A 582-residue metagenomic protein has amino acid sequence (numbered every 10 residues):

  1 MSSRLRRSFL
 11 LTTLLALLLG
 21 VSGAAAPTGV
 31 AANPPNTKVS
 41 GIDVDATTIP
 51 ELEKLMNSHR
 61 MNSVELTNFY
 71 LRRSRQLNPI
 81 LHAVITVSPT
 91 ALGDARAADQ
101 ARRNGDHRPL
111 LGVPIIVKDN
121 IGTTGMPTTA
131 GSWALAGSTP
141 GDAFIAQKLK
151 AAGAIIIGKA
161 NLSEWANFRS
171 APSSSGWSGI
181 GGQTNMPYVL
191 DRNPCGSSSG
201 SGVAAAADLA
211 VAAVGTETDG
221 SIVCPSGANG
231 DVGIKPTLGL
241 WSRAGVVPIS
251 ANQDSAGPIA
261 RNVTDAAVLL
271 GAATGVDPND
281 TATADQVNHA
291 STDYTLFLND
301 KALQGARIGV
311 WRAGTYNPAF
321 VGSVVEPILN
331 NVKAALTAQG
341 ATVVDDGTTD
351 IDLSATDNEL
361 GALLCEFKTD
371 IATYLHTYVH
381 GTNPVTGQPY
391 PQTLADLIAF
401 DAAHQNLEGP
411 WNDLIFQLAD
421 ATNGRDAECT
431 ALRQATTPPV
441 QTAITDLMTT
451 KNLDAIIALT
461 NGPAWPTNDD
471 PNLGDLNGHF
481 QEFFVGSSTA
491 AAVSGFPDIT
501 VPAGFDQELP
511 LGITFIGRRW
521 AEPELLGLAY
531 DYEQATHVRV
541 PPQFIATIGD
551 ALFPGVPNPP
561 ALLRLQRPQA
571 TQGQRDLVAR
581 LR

Functional and structural regions predicted by a protein language model:
R4-D94, T315, E326, N330-A341 (+4 more regions): An N-terminal boundary/leader segment
N33-D219, T237, R261, N330 (+5 more regions): Gly/Ser-rich catalytic/binding loops embedded in alpha/beta enzyme cores
S40, L111-A130, F297-G314, L364-Q441 (+1 more regions): Short helix-loop capping/hinge segments that flank enzyme active sites or metal/cofactor-binding pockets
P50, T129-G131, N185-L190, S197 (+4 more regions): Flexible glycine/proline-enriched surface loops and loop-helix/loop-strand junctions
Q76, A206-A207, A212-G309, N330 (+3 more regions): Structural helix-boundary/capping segments
I121, P127, S255, A282-G381: Gly/Ser-rich, acidic/histidine-flanked active-site/gating loops
C429, K451, W465-V485: Short, surface-exposed loop/helix-turn segments at secondary-structure junctions that function as lids/hinges flanking
